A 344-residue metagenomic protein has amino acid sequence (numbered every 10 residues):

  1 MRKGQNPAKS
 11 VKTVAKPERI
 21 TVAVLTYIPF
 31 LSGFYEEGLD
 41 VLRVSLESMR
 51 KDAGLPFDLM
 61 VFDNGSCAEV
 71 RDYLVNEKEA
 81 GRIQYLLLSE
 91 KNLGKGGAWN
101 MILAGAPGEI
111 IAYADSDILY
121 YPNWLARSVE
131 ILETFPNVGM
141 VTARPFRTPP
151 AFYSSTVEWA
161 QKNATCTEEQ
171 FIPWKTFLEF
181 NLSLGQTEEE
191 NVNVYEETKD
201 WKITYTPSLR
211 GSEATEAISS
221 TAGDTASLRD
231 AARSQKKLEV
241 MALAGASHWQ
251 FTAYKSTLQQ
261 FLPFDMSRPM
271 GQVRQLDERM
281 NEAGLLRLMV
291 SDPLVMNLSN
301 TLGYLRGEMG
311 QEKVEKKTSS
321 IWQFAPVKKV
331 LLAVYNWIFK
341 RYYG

Functional and structural regions predicted by a protein language model:
M1-E18, N193-P207, G211, G223-D224 (+1 more regions): C-terminal catalytic/acceptor-binding lobe
M1-K51: N-proximal low-complexity "stem/linker" segments adjacent to membrane-targeting elements
G54-L55, F62-R71: A conserved acidic beta->alpha catalytic loop
V75-L93: Conserved donor nucleotide-binding strand/loop of the catalytic core
E90-L103: Glycine-rich, basic loop-to-helix element that forms the pyrophosphate-binding segment of sugar-nucleotide handling
I111: Short aromatic/hydrophobic "clamp" motif used to bind/position activated sugar donors
D115-L119: The conserved acidic donor/metal-binding loop of glycosyltransferases
L125-G211, D224-T257: Conserved catalytic core of nucleotide-sugar-dependent glycosyltransferases
